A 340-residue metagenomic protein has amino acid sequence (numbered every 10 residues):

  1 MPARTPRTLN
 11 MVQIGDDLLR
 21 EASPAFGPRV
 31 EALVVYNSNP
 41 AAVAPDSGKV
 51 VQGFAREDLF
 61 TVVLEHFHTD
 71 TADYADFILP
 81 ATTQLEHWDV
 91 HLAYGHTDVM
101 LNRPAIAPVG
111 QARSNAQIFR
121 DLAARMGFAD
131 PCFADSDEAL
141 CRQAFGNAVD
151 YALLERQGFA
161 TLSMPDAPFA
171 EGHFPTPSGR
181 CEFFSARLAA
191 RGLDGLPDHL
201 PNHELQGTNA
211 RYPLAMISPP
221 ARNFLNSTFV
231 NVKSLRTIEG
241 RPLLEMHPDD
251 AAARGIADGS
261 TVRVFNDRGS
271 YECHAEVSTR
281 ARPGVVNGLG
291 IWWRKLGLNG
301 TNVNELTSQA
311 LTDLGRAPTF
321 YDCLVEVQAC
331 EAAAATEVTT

Functional and structural regions predicted by a protein language model:
M1-D73, T83-V90, E155, A160-R254: Extended redox/cofactor-interaction regions of prokaryotic respiratory oxidoreductases
R29-V34, G95-P104, A123: Short acidic (Asp/Glu) and glycine-rich catalytic loops that position anionic groups and cofactors
V50, R56-F60, L64-T69, P104-A124 (+1 more regions): Phosphate/diphosphate-binding loops
D76: Catalytic, metal-anchored helix/loop core of enzyme active sites in primary metabolism
T82-H87, T97-P108: Short beta-alpha connecting loops at secondary-structure transitions that line or flank enzyme active sites
G95, G192-D194, I256-V262: Compositionally biased, low-complexity linear motifs
P108-A160, S227, V232-E245, D249-T340: Long, contiguous, secondary-structure-rich segments that constitute the structural scaffold of globular domains
